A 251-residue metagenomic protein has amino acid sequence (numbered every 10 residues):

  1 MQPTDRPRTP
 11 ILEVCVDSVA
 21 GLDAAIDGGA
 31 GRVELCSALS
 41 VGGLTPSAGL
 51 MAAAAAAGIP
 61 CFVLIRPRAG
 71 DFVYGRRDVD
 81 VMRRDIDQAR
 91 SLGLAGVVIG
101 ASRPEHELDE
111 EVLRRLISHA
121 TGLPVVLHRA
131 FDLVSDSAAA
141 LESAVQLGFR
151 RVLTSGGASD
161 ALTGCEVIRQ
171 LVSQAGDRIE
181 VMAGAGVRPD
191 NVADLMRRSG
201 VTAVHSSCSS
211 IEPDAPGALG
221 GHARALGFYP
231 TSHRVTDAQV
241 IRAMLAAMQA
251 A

Functional and structural regions predicted by a protein language model:
Q2-V33, A38-T45: N-terminal pre-domain/capping segments
P3-S18, I65-R83, S102, V125-S137: Active-site mouth loops of central-metabolism enzymes
P10-V16, V33-L35, A54, C61-I65 (+5 more regions): Hydrophobic faces of well-ordered beta-strands that scaffold small-molecule active sites in alpha/beta enzyme cores
D17-D27, V73-Q88, D132-L147, L171-S173 (+2 more regions): Catalytic cores of alpha/beta
V19-A20, L39-F62, R76-D80, A101-T121 (+5 more regions): Active-site-adjacent beta->alpha loops and helix N-cap segments on the catalytic face of soluble alpha/beta enzymes
D27-G28, A53-G58, R83, L92 (+7 more regions): Alpha-helical structural signal in soluble globular domains
G31-L44, Q88-P104, F149-L162, R188 (+2 more regions): Glycine-rich phosphate-binding active-site loops on the catalytic face of alpha/beta enzymes
A69, A175-A251: C-terminal alpha-helical cap/extension of soluble enzyme domains
